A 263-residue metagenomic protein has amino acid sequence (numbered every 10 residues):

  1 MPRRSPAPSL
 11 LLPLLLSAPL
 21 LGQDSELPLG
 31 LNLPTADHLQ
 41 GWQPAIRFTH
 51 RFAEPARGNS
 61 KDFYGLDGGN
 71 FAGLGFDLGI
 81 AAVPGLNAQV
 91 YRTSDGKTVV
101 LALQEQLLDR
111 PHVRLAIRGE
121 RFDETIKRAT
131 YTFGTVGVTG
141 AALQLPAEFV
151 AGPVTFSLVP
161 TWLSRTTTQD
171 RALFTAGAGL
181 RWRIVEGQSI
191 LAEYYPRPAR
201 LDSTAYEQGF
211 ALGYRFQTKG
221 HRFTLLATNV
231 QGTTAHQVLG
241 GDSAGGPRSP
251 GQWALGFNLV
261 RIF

Functional and structural regions predicted by a protein language model:
M1, G187-L191, F223, G256-F257: A generic structural signal for ordered secondary structure
P2-L10: Bacterial N-terminal signal peptides that target proteins for export
P2-R3, A18, G30-L33: Short intrinsically disordered, low-complexity coil segments enriched in acidic
S5-P6, E120, R183, F263: Small/flexible residues
S9-P19: Bacterial N-terminal signal peptides
G22-L143, E148-L158, W162-T166, A199-R200 (+2 more regions): Transmembrane beta-barrel domains of Gram-negative outer membranes and organellar outer membranes
L158-P198: A mid-sequence, solvent-exposed acidic-amphipathic segment
